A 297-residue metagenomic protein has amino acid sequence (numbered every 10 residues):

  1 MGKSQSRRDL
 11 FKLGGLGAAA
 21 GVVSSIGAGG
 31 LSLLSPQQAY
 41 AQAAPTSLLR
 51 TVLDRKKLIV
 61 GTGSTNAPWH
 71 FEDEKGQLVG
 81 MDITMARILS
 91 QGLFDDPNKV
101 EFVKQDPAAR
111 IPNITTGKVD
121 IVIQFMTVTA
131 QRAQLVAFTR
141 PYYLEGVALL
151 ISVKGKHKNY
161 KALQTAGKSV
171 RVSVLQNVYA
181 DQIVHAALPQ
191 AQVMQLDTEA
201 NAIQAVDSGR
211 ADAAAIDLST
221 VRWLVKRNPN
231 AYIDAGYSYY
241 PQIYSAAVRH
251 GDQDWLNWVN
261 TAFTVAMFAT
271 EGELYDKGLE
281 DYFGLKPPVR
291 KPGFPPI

Functional and structural regions predicted by a protein language model:
M1-G21, G29: N-terminal secretory signal peptides and thylakoid transit peptides that target proteins across membranes
A28-R55: C-terminal segment of N-terminal export signals and the immediately downstream linker at the start of the mature
A43, G92, K154-G155, S169-V170 (+2 more regions): Extended ligand-binding regions for polar small-molecule ligands
K57-M81: Short glycine-rich His-centered loop
S64, Y143-K154, L218-F263, F283-I297: Periplasmic-binding protein-like
R87, Q91, K99-Q164: Acidic, polar ligand-binding/catalytic clefts
V100-P112, M194-Q204, Q242: Short helix-initiation/N-cap motifs at beta->coil->alpha
A109, F125-L135, H185-A186, D207-P241: A ligand-binding cleft/hinge motif common to bilobed small-molecule-binding domains
